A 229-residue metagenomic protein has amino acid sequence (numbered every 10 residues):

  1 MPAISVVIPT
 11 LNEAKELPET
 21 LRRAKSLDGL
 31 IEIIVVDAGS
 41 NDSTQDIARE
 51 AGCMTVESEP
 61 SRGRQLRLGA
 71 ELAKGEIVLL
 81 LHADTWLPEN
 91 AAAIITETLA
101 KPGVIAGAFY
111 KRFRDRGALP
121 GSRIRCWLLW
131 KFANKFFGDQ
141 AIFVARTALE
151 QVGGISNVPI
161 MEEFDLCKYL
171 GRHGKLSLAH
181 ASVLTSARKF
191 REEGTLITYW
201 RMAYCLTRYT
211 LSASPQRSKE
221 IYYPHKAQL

Functional and structural regions predicted by a protein language model:
A3-S5, E32, D165: Cell-envelope/extracellular polymer assembly enzymes that use nucleotide-activated donors
K15-E19, D42-A51, N90: Acidic helix N-cap motif at the loop->helix transition within catalytic regions of sugar-transfer enzymes
R22-I31: Short, acidic, metal-binding catalytic loop of nucleotide-sugar glycosyltransferases
D37-Q45, T85: A conserved acidic beta->alpha catalytic loop
V78: Short aromatic/hydrophobic "clamp" motif used to bind/position activated sugar donors
E89-L119: Conserved donor NDP-sugar-binding/catalytic core segment of glycosyltransferases
A106-A118, C126-T147: A recurrent flexible, glycine/aromatic-enriched loop bordering the glycosyltransferase active site that acts as
K168-L229: Hydrophobic helical membrane-anchoring modules
